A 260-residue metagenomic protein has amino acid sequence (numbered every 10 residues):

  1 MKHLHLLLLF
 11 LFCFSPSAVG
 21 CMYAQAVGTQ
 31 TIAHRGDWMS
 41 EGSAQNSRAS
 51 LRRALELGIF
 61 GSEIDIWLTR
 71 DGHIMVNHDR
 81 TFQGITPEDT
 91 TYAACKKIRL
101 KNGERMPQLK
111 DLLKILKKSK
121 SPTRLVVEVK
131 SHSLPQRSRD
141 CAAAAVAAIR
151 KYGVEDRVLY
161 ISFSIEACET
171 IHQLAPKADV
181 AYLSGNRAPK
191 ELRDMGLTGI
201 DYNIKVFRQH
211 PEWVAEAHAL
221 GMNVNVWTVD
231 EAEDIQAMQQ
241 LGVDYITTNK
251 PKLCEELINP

Functional and structural regions predicted by a protein language model:
M1-V27: Bacterial Sec-dependent N-terminal signal peptides
V19-P260: Phosphate-group recognition and catalysis centered on beta-loop-alpha active-site segments
